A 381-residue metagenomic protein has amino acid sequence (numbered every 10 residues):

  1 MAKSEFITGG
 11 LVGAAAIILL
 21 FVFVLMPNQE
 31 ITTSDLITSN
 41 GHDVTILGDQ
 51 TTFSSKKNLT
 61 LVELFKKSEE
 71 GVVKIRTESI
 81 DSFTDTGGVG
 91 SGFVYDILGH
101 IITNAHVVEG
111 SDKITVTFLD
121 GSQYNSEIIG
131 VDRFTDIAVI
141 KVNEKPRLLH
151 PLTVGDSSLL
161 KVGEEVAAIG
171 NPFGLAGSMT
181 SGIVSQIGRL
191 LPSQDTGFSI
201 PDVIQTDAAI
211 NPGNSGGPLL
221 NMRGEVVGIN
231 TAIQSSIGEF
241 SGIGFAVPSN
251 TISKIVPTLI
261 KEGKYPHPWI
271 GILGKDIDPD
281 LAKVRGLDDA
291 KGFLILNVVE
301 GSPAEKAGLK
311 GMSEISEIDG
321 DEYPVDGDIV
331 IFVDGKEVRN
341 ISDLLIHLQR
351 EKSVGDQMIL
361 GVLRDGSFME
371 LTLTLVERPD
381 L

Functional and structural regions predicted by a protein language model:
M1-S39, E127, K141, V226 (+1 more regions): C-terminal recognition in membrane/secretory proteostasis and scaffolding
F6-T8, F53-E63, S79-L98, S122-N125 (+5 more regions): A conserved glycine-rich beta-strand in the N-terminal activation segment of trypsin-fold
M26-D85, I97, K113, I137 (+2 more regions): N-terminal activation segment of mature serine protease catalytic domains
E78-F83, D96-G177, V338-R339, S367-L371 (+1 more regions): Conserved active-site neighborhood of the chymotrypsin/trypsin-like protease fold
I80-G87, I129-T135, N143-P146, I187-I204 (+5 more regions): Gly/Ser-enriched beta-turn/beta-hairpin loop segments
F93-V94, I210-I229, A304-E314: Catalytic nucleophile loop of clan PA
L152, D156, E164-F198, S236-G238: Flexible, gly/ser-rich surface segments that form the specificity/activation loops bordering the active-site cleft
